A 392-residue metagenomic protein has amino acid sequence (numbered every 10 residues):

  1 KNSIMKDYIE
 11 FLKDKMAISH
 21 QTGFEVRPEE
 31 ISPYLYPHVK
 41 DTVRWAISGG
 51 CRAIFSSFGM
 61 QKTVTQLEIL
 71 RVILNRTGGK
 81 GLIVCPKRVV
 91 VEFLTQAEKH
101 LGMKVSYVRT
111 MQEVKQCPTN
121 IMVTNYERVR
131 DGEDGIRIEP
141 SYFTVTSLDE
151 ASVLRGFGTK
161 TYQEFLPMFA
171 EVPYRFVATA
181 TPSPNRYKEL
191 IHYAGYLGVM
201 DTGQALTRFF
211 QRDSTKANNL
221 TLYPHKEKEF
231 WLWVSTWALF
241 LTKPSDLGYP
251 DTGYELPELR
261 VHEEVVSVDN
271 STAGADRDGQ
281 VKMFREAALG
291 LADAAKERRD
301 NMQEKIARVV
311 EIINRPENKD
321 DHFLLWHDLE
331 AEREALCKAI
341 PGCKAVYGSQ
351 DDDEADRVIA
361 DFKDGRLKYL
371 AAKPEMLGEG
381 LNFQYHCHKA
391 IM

Functional and structural regions predicted by a protein language model:
K1-R52, I121, N125-E127, S141-V145: Charged, low-complexity
G49-I69: Walker A/P-loop
T63-E68, G78-K99, P184-E189, D328-E330: Conserved Walker A/P-loop ATP-binding site and its immediately adjacent core in helicase/helicase-like ATPase domains
G78-K80, K99-G102, V145, V153 (+1 more regions): Conserved P-loop NTPase motor "coupling/switch" region that bridges the ATPase
R88-M111, M200: Conserved helix-turn-beta segment of the N-terminal RecA-like "Helicase ATP-binding" lobe in SF1/SF2 helicases
M122-S147, V153-P167, K373-E375: Conserved RecA-like ASCE ATPase "motif II neighborhood" in helicase/translocase motors
L247-K344: Conserved helicase/translocase motor-coupling segment
L324-W326, E334-A335, P341-E379: Conserved helicase ATPase core of P-loop NTP-dependent helicases/translocases
